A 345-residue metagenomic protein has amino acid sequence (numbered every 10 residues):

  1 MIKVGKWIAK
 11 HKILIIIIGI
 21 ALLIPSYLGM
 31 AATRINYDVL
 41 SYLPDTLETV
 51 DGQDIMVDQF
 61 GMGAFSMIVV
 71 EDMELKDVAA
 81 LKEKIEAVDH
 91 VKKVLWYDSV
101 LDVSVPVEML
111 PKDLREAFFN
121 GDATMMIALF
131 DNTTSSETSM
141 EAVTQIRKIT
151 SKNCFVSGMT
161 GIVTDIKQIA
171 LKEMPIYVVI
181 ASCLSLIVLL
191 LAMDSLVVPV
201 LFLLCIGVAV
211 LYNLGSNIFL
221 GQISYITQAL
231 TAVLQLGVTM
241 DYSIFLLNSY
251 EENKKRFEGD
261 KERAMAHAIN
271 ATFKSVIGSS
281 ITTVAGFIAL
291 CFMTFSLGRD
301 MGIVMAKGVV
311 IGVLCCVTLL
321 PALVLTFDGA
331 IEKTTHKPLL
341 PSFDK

Functional and structural regions predicted by a protein language model:
M1-A21, S26-T33, T46, I55-S66 (+2 more regions): Structural signature of multi-pass, alpha-helical inner-membrane proteins
M1-I35, T134-K345: Membrane-embedded transmembrane helical bundles of large multi-pass transporters/channels
A31-V69, S104-F119, F130, T134-T138 (+1 more regions): Solvent-exposed, non-transmembrane loop/terminal regulatory segments of multi-pass membrane proteins
T46, V50-D51, K76-L129, D165-Q168: Extracytoplasmic
V69-K76, I127-S136, S157-G161: Structural beta->alpha junctions
E71, Y97, S279: Conserved residues at the C-terminal ends of beta-strands
